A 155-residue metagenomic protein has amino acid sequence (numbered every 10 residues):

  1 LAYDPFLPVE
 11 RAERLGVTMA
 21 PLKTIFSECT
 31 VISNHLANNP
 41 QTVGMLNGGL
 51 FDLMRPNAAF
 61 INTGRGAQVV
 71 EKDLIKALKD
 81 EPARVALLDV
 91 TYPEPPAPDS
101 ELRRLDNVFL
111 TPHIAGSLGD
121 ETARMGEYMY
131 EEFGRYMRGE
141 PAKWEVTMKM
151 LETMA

Functional and structural regions predicted by a protein language model:
A2-D4: Conserved acidic E/D residue at the C-terminus of a beta-strand in Rossmann-like folds
F6-E101: Rossmann-like adenosine-cofactor binding region
N57-A155: Rossmann-like dinucleotide-binding domain for NAD(H)/NADP(H)
